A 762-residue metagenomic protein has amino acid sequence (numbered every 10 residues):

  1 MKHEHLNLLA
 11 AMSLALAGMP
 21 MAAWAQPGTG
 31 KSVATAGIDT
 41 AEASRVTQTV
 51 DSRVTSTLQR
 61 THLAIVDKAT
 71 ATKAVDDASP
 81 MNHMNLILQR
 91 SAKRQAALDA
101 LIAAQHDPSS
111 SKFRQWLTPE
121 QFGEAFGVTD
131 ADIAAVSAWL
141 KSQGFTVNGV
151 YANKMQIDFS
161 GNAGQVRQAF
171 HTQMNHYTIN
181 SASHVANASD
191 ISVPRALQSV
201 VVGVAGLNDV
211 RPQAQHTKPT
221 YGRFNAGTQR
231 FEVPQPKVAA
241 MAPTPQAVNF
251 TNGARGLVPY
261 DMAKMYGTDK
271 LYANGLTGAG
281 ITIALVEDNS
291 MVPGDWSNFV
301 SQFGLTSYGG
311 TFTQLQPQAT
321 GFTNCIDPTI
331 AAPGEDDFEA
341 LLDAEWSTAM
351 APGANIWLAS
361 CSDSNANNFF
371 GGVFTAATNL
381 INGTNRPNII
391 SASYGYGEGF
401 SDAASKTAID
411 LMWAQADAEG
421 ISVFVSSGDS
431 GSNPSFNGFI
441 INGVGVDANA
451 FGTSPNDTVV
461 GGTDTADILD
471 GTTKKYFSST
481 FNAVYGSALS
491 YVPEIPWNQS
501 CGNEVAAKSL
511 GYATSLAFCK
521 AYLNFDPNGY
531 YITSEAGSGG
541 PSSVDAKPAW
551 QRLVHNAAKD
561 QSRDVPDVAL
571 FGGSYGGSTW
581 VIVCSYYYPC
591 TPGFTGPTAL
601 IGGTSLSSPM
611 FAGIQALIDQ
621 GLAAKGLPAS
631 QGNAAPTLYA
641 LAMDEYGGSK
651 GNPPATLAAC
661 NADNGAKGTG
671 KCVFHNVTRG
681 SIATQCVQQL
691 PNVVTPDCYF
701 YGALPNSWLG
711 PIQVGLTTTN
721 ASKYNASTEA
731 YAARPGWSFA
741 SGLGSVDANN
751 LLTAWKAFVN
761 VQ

Functional and structural regions predicted by a protein language model:
M1-A25: Gram-negative bacterial Sec-dependent N-terminal signal peptides
Q26-V150, D158, A163-V460, S509-L510 (+5 more regions): Substrate-binding/charge-relay-adjacent region of secreted/lumenal peptidase catalytic domains
A71, L489, D619-A733: An often Trp-containing, charged/polar helix-loop segment at the C-terminal end of enzyme catalytic cores
T323, Q499, A517, I582 (+5 more regions): Extracellular secreted precursors and ectodomains with disulfide-bonded cysteine-rich loops/domains
F436, T453-P527: Polar, glycine-rich mid-to-C-terminal structural blocks that act as macromolecule-binding/assembly scaffolds
A612-Q620: Short glycine/serine- and small hydrophobic-enriched flexible loop segments
